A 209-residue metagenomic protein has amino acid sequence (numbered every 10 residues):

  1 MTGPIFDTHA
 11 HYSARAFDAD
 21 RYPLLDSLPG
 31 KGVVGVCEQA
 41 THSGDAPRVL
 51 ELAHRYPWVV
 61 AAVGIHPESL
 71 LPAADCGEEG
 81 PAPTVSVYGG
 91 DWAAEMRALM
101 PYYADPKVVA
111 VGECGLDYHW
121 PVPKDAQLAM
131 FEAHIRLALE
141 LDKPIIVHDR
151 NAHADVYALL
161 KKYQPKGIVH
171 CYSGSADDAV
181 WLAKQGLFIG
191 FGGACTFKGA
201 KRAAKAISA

Functional and structural regions predicted by a protein language model:
M1-A209: Mid-domain alpha/beta scaffold segments of enzyme catalytic cores
